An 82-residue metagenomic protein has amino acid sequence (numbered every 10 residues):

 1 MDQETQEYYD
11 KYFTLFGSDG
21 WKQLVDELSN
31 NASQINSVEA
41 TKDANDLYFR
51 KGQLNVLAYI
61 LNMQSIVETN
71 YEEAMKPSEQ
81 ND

Functional and structural regions predicted by a protein language model:
M1-D82: Intrinsic-disorder/low-complexity detector
